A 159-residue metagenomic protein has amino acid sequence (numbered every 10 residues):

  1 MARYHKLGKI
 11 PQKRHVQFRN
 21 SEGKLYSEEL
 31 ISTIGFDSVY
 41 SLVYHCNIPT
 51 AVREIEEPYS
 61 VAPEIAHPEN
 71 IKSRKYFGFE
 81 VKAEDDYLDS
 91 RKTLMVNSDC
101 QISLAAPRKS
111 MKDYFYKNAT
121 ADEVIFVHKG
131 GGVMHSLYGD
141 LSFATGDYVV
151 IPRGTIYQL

Functional and structural regions predicted by a protein language model:
M1-Q158: An N-terminus-focused feature that recognizes amino-terminal "leader" regions
